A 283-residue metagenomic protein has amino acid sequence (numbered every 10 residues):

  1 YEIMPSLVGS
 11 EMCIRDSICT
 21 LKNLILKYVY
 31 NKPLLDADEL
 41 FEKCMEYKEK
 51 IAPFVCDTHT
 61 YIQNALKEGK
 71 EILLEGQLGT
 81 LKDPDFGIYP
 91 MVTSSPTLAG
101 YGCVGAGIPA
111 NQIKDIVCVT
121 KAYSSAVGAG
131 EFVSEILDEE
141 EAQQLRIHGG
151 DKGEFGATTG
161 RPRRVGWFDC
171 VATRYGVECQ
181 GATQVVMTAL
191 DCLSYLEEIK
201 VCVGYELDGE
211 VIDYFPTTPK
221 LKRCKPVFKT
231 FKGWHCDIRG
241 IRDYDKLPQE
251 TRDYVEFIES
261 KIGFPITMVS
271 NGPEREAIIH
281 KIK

Functional and structural regions predicted by a protein language model:
Y1-G9, I14: Single conserved hydrophobic/aromatic residue that forms the stacking wall/gate of nucleotide- or nucleobase-binding
D16, L35, E39, P53-T60 (+8 more regions): Conserved active-site and cofactor/substrate-binding residues in soluble primary-metabolism enzymes
C19-T80: A charged, amphipathic alpha-helical module
D38-K50, E154-T159, F231-Y244: Short, basic, glycine/proline-bearing loop/turn elements
I51-C56, L73-E75, K82-D83, Q112 (+3 more regions): General beta-strand structural signal in soluble alpha/beta enzymes
D83-G87, T93-S94, V127-F132, E197-V201 (+1 more regions): Short acidic, glycine/serine/threonine-rich loops at helix termini
G102-T230, I238: A glycine- and small/hydrophobic-rich beta-loop-beta segment that serves as a flexible "lid/hinge" or phosphate-binding
K200, E210-K283: Internal helix-turn-beta structural module
